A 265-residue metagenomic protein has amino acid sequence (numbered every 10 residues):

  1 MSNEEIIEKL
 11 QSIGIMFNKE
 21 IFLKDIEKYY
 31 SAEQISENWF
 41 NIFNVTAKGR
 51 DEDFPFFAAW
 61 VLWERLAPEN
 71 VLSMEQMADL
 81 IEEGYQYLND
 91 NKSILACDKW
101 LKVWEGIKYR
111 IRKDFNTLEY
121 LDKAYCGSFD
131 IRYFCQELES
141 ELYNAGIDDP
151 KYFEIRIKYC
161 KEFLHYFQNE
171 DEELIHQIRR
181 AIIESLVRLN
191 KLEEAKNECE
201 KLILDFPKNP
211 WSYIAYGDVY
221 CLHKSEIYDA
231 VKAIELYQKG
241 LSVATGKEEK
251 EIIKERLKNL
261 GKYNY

Functional and structural regions predicted by a protein language model:
M1-Q76: Helical anchoring/docking segments at protein termini
I35-N41, L72-N89, L101, Y125-I147 (+4 more regions): Amphipathic alpha-helical repeat scaffolds of TPR domains
G49-V61, K92-L118, D148-K161, R188-K196 (+1 more regions): Helix-turn-helix repeat elements of alpha-solenoid scaffolds
R65-L72, G106-I131, A145-P150, K161-I175 (+1 more regions): Flexible helix-coil transition and linker loops at the boundaries of alpha-helical arrays
G84-Y85, N89-K92, I111, E139 (+5 more regions): Short coil/turn linking the two alpha-helices of tandem helical-hairpin repeats
V103, F163, L202, K239-G240: Canonical positions in the second alpha-helix
D171-L189, E194, C199-L202, R256-L260 (+1 more regions): Eukaryote-biased recognition of C-terminal alpha-helical segments
E235-Y265: Terminal, low-structured helical/coil segments at or just beyond the last alpha-helical repeat
